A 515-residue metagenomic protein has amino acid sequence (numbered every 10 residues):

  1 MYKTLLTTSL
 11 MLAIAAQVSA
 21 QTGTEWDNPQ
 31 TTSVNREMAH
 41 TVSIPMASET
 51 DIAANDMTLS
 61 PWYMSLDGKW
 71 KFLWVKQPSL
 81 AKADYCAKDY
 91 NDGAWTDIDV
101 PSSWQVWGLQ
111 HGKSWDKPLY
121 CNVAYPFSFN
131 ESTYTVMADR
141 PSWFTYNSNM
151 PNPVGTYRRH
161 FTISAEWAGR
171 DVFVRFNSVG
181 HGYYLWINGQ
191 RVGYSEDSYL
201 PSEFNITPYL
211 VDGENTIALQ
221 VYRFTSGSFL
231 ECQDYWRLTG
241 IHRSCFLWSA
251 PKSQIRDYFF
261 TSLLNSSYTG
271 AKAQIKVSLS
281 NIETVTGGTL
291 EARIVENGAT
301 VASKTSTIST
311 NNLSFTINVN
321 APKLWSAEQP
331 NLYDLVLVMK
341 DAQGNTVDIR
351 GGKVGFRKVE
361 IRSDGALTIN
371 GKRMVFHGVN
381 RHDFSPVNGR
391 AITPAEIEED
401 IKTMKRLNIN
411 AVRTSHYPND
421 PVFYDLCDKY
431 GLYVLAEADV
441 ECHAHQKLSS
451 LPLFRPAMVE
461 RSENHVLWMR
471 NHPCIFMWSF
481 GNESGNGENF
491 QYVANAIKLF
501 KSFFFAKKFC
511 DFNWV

Functional and structural regions predicted by a protein language model:
M1-T22: Bacterial Sec-dependent N-terminal signal peptides
Q21-R175, T225, F229-Q233, L238-I241: Extended carbohydrate-recognition surfaces in non-catalytic/accessory domains of CAZymes and lectin-like proteins
E25, Q30, D56, K71-V75 (+6 more regions): Accessory beta-strand-rich segments of carbohydrate-active enzymes
W167-R170, L210-E214, V319-L332: Short glycine/proline/serine/threonine-rich loop/turn segments at secondary-structure transition edges
L185-I187, G270-T307, L313-F315: Beta-strand-rich binding/interaction modules
Y258-F259, L335-M404: N-terminal carbohydrate-binding accessory modules
S262-A271: Short, solvent-exposed loop/linker segments at the N-terminal edge of repeated beta-sheet extracellular domains
M404, A411-V515: Substrate-binding/catalytic cleft of secreted carbohydrate-active enzymes, primarily glycoside hydrolases
